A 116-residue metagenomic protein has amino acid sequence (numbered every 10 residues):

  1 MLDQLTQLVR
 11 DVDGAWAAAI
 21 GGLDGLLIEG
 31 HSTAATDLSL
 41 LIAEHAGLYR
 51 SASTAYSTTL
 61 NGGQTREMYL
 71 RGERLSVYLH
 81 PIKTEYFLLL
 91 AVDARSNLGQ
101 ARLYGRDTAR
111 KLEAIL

Functional and structural regions predicted by a protein language model:
M1-L116: Non-catalytic interaction/Regulatory regions outside core domains
